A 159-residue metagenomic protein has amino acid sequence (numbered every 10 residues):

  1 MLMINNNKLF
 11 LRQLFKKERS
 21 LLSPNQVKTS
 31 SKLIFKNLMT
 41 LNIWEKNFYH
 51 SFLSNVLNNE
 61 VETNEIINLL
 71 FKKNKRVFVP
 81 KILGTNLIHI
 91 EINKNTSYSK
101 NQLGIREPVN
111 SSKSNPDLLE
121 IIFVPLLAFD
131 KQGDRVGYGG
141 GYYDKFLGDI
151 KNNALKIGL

Functional and structural regions predicted by a protein language model:
L2-F10, K17-L21, S114-I122, K131-D134 (+1 more regions): Surface-exposed, charge/polar-rich loops and edge strands
L2-R106, S111-D117: N-terminal active-site beta-alpha-beta segment that forms phosphate/nucleotide-binding and substrate-recognition loops
S51, V124-P125: Redox-cofactor binding/interface segments in oxidoreductases and associated redox assembly factors
N64-N68, Y138-Y143: Charged helix-capping and loop-helix junction motifs
P80, Y138, L159: Replace "coordinates the UDP/GDP/TDP-sugar" with "coordinates nucleotide-activated sugar donors
G84, N110-S111, L127-Q132, G141-Y142: Short acidic/polar capping segments at secondary-structure boundaries
S97, V124, D130: Anionic-ligand binding patches
P108, P125-L127, L159: Fold-independent oxyanion-binding glycine-rich loops and adjacent beta-strand/coil segments at enzyme active sites
